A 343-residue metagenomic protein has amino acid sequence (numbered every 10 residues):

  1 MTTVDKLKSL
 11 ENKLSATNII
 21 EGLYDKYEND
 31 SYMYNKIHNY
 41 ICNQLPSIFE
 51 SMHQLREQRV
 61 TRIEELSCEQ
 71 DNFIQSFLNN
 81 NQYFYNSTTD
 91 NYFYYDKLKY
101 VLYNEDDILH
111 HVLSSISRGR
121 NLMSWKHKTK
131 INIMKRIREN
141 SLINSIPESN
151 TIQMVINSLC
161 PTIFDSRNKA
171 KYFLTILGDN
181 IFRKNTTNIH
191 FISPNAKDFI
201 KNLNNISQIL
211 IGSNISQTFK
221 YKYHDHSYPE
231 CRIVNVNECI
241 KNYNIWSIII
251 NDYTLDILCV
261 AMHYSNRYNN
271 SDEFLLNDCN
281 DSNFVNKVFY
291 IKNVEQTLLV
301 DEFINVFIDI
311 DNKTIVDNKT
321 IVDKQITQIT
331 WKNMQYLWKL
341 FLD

Functional and structural regions predicted by a protein language model:
M1-I249, Y253: Intein modules and their embedded homing endonuclease domains
I37, L258-A261: Short alpha-helical scaffolding segments that buttress acidic/His motifs in well-ordered protein cores
T88, L98, N214, H224-I250 (+1 more regions): DNA transaction DNA-binding modules
